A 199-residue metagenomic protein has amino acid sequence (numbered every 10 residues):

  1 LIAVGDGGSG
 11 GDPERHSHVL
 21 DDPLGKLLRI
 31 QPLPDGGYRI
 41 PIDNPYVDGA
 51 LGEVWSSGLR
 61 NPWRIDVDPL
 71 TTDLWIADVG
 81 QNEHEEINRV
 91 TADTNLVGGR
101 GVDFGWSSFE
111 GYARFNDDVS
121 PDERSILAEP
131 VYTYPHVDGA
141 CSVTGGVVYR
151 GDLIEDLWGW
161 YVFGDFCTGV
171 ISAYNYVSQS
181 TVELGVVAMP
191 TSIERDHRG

Functional and structural regions predicted by a protein language model:
A3: A conserved catalytic-loop motif detector
D6-V182, R198: Beta-propeller domain segments
P190-I193: Repeated scaffold domains used in trafficking and secretory/extracellular systems, primarily beta-propellers
